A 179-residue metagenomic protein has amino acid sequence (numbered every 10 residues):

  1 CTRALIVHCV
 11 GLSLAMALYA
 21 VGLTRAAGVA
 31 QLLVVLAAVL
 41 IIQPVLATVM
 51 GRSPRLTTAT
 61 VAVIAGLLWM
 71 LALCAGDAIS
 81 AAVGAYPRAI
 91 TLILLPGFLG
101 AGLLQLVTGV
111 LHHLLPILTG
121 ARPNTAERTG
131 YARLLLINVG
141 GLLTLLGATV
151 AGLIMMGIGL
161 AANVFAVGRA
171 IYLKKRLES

Functional and structural regions predicted by a protein language model:
C1-S179: Hydrophobic alpha-helical transmembrane segments of multi-pass integral membrane proteins
